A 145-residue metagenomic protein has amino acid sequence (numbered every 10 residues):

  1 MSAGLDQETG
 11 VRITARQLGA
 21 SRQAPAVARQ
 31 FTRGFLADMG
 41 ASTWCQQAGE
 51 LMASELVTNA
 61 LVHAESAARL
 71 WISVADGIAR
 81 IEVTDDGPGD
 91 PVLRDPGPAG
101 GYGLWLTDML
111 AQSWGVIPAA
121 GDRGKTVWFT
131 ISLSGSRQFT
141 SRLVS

Functional and structural regions predicted by a protein language model:
M1-Q17, L61-S145: Conserved beta-strand-loop-beta-strand hairpin that lines the nucleotide-binding pocket of ATP/GTP-utilizing enzymes
A3-D6, A24-Q30, A41, A75-D76: Short hydrophobic/aromatic-rich motifs at helix boundaries and adjacent loops
A15-V27: STAS-typified acidic loop motif
A26-S54: Conserved short strand/loop->alpha-helix "switch" segment adjacent to the catalytic nucleotide/phosphoryl-transfer site
E55-N59: Short, solvent-exposed helix-to-loop capping segments enriched in aromatics
